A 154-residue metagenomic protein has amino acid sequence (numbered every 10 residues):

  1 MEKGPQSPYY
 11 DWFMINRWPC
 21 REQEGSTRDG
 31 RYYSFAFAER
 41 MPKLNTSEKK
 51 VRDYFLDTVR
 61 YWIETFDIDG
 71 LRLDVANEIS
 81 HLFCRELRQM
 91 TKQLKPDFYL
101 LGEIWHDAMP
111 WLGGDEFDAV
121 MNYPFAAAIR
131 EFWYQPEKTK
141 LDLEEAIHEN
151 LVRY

Functional and structural regions predicted by a protein language model:
M1-R60, T65, L87-Q93, M109-P110 (+1 more regions): Substrate-binding/active-site clefts of carbohydrate-active enzymes
E2-Q6, V59, D67, C84 (+1 more regions): Conserved alpha/beta catalytic core and glycan-binding cleft of carbohydrate-active enzymes
S47, S80, N122: Residue-level signal for threonine
K50-F55, I79, F83, D142: Soluble or luminal CAZymes and related metallo-dependent hydrolases
G70-A76, L101: Short catalytic-loop micro-motif centered on adjacent basic/acidic residues
